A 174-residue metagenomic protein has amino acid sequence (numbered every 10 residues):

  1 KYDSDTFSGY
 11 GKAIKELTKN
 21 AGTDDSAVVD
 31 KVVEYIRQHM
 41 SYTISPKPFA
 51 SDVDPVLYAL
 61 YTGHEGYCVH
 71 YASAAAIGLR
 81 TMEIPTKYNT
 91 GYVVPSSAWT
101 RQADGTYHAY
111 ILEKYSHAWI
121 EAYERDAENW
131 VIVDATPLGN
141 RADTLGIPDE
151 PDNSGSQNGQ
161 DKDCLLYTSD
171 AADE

Functional and structural regions predicted by a protein language model:
K1-D3, L145, Y167: Intrinsically disordered, tyrosine-centered linear signaling motifs in cytosolic regions
K1-T62: Acidic low-complexity segments
G22, E65, A109-Y110: Hydrophobic alpha-helical scaffolding
T62, G66-H70: Active-site loop and adjoining helix of the penicillin-binding protein/serine DD-peptidase-beta-lactamase fold
V69-G159: Hydrophobic/aromatic-rich core segments of domains that either
Y167-E174: Conserved small/polar residues in nucleotide/adenosyl-binding loops
